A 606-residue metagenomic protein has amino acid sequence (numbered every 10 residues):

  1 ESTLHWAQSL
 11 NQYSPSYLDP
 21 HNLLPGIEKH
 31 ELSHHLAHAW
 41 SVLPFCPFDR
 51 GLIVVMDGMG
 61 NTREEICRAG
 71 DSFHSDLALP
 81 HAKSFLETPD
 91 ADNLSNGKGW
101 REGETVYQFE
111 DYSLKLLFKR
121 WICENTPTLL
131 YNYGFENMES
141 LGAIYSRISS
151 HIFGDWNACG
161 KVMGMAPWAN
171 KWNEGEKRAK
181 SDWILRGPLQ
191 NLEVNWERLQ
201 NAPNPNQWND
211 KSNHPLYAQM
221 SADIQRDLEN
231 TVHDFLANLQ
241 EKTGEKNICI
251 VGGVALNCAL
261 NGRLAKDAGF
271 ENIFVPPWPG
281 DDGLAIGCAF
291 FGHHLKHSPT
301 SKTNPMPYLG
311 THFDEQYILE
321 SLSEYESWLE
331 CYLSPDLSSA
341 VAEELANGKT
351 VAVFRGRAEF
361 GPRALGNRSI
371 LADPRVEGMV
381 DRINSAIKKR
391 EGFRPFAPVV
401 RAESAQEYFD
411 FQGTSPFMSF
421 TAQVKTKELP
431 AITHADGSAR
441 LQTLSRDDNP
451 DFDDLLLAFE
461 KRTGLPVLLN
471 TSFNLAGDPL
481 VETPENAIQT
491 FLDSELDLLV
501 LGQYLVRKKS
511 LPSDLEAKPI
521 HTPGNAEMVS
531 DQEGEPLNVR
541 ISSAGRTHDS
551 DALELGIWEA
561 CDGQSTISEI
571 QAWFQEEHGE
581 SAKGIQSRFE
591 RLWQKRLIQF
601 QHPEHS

Functional and structural regions predicted by a protein language model:
S2-Y17: Active-site-proximal gating segment of KS-fold condensing enzymes and close homologs
S9, L23, E28-K29, W40-L43 (+2 more regions): Cofactor-binding active-site loop characterized by glycine-rich and histidine/acidic residues
P15-H30, A37-A39, P44-N191, A237 (+10 more regions): Flexible beta->alpha loop and helix N-cap segments adjacent to enzyme active/binding sites
G164-D227: Active-site cores of enzymes that catalyze phosphoryl transfer or operate on phosphate-rich substrates
D223-I248, R462: Phosphate/ATP-binding catalytic cores across multiple sugar-kinase/actin-like superfamilies, primarily ASKHA
I570-E576: DNA-recognition alpha helix
